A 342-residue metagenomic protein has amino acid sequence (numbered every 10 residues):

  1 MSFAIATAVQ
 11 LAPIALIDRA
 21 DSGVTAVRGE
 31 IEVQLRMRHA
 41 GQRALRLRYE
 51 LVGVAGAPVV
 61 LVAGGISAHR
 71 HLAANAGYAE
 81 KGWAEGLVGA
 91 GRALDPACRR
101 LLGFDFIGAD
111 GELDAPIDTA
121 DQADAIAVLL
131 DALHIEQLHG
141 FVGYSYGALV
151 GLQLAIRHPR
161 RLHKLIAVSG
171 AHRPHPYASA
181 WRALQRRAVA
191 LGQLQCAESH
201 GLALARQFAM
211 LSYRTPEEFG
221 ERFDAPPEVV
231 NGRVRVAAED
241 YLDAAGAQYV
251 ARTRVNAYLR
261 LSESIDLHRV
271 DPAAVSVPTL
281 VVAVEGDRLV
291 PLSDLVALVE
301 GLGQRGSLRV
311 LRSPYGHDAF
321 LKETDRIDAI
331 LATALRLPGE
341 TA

Functional and structural regions predicted by a protein language model:
S22-G23, R186-V277: Alpha/beta-hydrolase
E50-I107: N-terminal cap/lid subdomain of alpha/beta-hydrolase-fold enzymes
A120-G140: Conserved acidic catalytic loop of the alpha/beta-hydrolase fold
Q137-P176: Conserved hydrolase catalytic core segment
I166-Q195: Flexible "cap/lid" loop of the alpha/beta hydrolase fold
V275, V281-A283, D287: Short beta-strand/loop motif that positions the catalytic acidic residue of the alpha/beta-hydrolase fold
R288-D294: Conserved alpha/beta-hydrolase "acid-adjacent" motif
R305-A342: Catalytic active-site module of serine/aspartate enzymes centered on a nucleophile-bearing elbow/loop
